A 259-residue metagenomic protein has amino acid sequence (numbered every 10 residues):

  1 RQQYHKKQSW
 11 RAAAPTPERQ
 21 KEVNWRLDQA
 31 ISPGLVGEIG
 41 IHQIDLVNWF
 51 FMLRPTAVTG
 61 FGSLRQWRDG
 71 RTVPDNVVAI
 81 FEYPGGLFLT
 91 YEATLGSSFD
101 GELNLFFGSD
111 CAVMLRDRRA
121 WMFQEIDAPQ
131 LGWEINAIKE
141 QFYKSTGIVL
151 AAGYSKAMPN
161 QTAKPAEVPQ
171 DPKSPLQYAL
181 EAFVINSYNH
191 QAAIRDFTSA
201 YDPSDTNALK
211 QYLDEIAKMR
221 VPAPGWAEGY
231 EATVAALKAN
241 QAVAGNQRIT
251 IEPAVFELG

Functional and structural regions predicted by a protein language model:
R1-R71, G101-L105, N246-R248: Predominantly a Rossmann-like dinucleotide-binding segment in NAD(P)-dependent oxidoreductases
R11-Q20, Q130-V168, A192-M219: Charged, glycine/proline-rich intrinsically disordered loops and linkers
A30-G37, S63-R68, E92-T94, A163-S174 (+1 more regions): Active-site rim elements
G34-G37, I41-N48, P74, S174-E181 (+2 more regions): A structural signal for well-ordered alpha-helical segments within the folded catalytic domains of diverse enzymes
L53-F61, F88-E92, V113-R116, A193-D196 (+2 more regions): Acidic/polar loop patches that form or flank catalytic/metal-binding clefts of enzymes that bind anionic ligands
D69, E82-A179: NAD(P)-dinucleotide binding in Rossmann-like oxidoreductases
A182-G259: C-terminal helix-rich "cap/oligomerization" subdomain common to oxidoreductases
